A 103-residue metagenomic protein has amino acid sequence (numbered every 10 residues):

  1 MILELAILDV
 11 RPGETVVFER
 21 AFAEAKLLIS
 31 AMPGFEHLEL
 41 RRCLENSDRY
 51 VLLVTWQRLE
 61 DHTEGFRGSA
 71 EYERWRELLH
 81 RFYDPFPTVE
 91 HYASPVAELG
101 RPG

Functional and structural regions predicted by a protein language model:
I2, E24-L27: Short, functionally important structural connectors and interaction interfaces within domains
I2, E39-N46, R76-G103: Glycine-rich beta-strand-turn "strand-cap" elements at beta-sheet edges
I2-D9, E39-R67, Y92: Short, well-ordered beta-strand segments in beta-rich or mixed alpha/beta enzyme and ligand-binding folds
D9-R20: Short, surface-exposed ligand-recognition loops at beta-strand->loop->(often short) alpha-helix junctions that present
V16, E60-H62, A97-L99: Residue-level signal for secondary-structure boundary sites
E19, A23, S69-A70: Conserved GNAT-fold acetyl-CoA-binding loop/helix
L27-E36, T55-E90: An amphipathic, aromatic/His-enriched active-site/gating alpha helix that lines ligand/cofactor pockets
